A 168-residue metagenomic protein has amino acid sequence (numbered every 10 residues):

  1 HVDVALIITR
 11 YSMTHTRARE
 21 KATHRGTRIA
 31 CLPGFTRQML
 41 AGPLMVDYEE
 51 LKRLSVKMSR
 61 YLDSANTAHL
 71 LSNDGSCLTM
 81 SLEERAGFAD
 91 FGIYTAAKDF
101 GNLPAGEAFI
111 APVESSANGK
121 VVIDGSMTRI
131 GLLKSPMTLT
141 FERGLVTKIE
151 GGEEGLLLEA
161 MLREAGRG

Functional and structural regions predicted by a protein language model:
H1-K120, G125-S135, E142: Active-site bordering "gate/hinge" segments that shape substrate access to catalytic or cofactor-binding pockets
L132, K148-G168: Dual-mode signal for accessory low-complexity, basic/Gly-rich regions
